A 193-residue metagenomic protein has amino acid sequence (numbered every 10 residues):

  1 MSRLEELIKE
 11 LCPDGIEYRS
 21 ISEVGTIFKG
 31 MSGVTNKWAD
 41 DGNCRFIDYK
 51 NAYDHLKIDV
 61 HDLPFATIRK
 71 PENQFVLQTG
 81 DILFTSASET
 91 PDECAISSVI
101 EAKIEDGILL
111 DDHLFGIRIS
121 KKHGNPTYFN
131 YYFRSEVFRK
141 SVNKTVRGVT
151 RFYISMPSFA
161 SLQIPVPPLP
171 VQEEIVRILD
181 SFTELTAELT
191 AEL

Functional and structural regions predicted by a protein language model:
M1-L11, I82: Accessory (non-catalytic) regions of SAM-dependent nucleic-acid methyltransferases and partner specificity/recognition
L7, H113, I178-S181: Short, hydrophobic/aromatic alpha-helical segments in well-folded domains
I8-M31: Non-catalytic DNA-recognition/assembly elements of restriction-modification systems
G15-R19, F129, A160-A191: Amphipathic alpha-helical segments
G25-Q163: DNA target-recognition domains and sequence-specific DNA-contacting regions of bacterial/archaeal
F28, A87, P91, T183-T186 (+1 more regions): A generic secondary-structure signal for well-formed alpha-helical elements
